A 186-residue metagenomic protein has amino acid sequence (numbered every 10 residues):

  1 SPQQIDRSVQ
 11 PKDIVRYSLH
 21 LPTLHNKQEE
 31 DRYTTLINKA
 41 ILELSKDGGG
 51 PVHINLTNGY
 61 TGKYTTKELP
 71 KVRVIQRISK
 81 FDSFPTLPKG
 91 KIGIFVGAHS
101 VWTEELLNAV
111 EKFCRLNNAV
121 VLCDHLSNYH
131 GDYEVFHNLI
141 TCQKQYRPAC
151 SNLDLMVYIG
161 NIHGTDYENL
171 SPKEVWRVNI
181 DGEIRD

Functional and structural regions predicted by a protein language model:
Q3-G50: Conserved thiamine diphosphate
P11-D13, S45-G48, P85-P88, C114 (+2 more regions): Solvent-exposed alpha-helices and their adjacent loops that cap or buttress functional pockets in soluble metabolic
K12, P22, H53-T57, F95-G97 (+2 more regions): Short beta-strand segments
R16, I92, D154-M156: Conserved acidic residues
K27-E29, Y60-T65, G131, D166 (+1 more regions): Short, well-ordered, mixed-charge alpha-helical segments that flank or form enzyme active sites
Y33, K39-G50, F84-V120: A short, flexible N-terminal coil/short beta segment enriched in small residues
L36-K39, E43-G90: Conformationally flexible catalytic loops at phosphate/diphosphate-handling active centers
V96-D186: Glycine-rich, anion-gripping cofactor-binding loops and their flanking helix/strand elements in enzyme active sites
